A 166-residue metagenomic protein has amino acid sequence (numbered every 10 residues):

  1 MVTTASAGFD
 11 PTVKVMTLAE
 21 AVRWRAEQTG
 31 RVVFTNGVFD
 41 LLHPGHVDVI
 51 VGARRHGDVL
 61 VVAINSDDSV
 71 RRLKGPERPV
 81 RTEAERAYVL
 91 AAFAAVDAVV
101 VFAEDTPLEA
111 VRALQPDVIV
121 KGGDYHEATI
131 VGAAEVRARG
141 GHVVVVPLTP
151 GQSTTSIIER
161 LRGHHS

Functional and structural regions predicted by a protein language model:
M1-S166: Nucleotidyltransferase catalytic core that binds NTPs
